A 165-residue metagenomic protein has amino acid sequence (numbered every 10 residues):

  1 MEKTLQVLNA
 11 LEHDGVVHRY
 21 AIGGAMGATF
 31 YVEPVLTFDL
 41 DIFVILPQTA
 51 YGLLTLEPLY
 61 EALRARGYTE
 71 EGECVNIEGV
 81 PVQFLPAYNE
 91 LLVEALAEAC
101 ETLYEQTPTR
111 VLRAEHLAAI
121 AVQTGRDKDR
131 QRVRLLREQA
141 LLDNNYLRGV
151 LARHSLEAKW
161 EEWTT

Functional and structural regions predicted by a protein language model:
M1-T165: Compositionally biased terminal segments of proteins
